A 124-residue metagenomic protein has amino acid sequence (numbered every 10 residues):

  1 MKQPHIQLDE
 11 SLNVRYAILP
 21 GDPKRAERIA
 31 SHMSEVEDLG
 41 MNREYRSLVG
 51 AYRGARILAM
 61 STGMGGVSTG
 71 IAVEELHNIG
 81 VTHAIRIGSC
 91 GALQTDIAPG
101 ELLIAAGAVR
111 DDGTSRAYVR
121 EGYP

Functional and structural regions predicted by a protein language model:
M1-P124: Metabolite-binding pocket within alpha/beta catalytic cores that recognizes anionic/polar moieties
